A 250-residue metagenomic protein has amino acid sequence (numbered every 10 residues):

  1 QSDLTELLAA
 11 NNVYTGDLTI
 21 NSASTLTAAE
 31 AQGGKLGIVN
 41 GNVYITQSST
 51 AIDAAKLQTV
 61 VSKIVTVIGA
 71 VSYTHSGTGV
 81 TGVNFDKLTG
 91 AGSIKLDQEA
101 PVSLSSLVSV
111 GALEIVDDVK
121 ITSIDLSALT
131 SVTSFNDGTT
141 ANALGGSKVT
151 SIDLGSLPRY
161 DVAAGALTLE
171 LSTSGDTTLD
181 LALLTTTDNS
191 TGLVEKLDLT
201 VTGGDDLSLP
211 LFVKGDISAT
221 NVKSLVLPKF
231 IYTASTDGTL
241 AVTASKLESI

Functional and structural regions predicted by a protein language model:
Q1-A9: Extracellular/surface-exposed low-complexity segments
N12-T25, N40-A51, S62-N84, G90-P101 (+4 more regions): Concave beta-strand-loop units of leucine-rich repeat
A31, T59-I64: Beta-solenoid repeat scaffold
